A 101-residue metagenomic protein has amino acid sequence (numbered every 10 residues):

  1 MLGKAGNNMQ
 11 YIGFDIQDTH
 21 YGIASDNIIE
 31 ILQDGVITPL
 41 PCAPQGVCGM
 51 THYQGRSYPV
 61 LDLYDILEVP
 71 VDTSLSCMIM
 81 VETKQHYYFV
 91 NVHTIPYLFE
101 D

Functional and structural regions predicted by a protein language model:
M1-D101: An acidic, low-aromatic, low-complexity terminal/linker signal
